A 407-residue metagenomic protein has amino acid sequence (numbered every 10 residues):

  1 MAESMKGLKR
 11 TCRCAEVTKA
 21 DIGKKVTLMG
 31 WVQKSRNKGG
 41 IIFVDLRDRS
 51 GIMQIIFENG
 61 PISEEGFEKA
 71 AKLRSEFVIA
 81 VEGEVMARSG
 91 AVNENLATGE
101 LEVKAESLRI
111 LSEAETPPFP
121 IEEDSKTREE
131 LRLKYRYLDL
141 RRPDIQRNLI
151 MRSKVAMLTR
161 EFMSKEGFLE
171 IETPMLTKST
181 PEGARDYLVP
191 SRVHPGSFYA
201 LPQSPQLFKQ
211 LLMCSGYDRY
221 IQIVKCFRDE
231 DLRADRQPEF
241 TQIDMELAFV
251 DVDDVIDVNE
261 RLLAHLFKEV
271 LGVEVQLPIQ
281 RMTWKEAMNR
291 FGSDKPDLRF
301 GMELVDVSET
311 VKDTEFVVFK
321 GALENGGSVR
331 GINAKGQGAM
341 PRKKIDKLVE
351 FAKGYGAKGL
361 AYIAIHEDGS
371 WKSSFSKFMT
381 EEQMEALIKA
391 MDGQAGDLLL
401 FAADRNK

Functional and structural regions predicted by a protein language model:
M1-K407: Class II aminoacyl-tRNA synthetase catalytic cores and aaRS-like
